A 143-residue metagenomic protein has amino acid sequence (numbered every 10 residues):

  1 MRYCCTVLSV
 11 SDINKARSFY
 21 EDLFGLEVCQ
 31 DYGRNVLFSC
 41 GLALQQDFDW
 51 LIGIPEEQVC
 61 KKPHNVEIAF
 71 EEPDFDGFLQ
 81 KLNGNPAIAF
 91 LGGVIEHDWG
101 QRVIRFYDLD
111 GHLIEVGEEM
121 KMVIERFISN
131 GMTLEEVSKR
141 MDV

Functional and structural regions predicted by a protein language model:
M1-R2, V59-N65, D98: Short glycine-enriched loop/turn motifs at secondary-structure junctions
R2-V10, Y20, L37-D47: Compact recognition or signaling/catalytic modules
S11-I13, I68-L113, S129-L134, R140-V143: Vicinal oxygen chelate
D22, K139: Alpha-helical residues within the helix-turn-helix
G25-Q30, A89-G92: Short secondary-structure junctions
E27-K62, L113-E118: Conserved short beta-strand elements that form part of the metal-binding/catalytic scaffold of enzyme active sites
E119-M132: Short, amphipathic alpha-helical "recognition" segments used to contact nucleic acids or chromatin
